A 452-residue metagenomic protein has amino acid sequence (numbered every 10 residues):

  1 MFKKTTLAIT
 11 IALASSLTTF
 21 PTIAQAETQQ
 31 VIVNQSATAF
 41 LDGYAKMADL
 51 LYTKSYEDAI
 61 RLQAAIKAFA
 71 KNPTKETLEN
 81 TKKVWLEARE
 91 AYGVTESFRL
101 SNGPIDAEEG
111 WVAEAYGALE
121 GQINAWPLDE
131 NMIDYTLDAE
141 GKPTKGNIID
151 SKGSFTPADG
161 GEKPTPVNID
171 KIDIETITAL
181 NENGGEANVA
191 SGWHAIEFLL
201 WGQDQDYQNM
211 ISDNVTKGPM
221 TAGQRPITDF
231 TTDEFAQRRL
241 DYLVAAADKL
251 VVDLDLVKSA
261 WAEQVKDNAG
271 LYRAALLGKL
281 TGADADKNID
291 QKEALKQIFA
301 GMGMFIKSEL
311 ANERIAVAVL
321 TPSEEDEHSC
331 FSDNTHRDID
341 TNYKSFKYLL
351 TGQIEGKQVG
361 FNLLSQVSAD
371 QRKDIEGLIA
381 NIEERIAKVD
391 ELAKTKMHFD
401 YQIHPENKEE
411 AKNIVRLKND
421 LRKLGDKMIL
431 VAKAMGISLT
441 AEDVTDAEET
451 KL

Functional and structural regions predicted by a protein language model:
M1-A26: Gram-negative bacterial Sec-dependent N-terminal signal peptides
T28-L452: Mature extracytoplasmic or organellar-lumen-exposed domains after removal of signal/transit peptides
